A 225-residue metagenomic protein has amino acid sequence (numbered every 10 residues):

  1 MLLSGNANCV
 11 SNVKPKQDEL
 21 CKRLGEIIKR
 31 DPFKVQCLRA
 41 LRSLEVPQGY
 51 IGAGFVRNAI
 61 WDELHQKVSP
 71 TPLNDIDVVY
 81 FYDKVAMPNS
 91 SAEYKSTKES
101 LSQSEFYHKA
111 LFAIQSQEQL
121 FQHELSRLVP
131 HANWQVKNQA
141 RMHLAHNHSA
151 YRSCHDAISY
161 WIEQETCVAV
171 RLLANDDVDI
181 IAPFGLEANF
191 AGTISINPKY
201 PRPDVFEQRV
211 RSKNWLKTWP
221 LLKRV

Functional and structural regions predicted by a protein language model:
L2-V225: Catalytic cores of the polymerase beta-like nucleotidyltransferase superfamily and closely associated nucleotide
